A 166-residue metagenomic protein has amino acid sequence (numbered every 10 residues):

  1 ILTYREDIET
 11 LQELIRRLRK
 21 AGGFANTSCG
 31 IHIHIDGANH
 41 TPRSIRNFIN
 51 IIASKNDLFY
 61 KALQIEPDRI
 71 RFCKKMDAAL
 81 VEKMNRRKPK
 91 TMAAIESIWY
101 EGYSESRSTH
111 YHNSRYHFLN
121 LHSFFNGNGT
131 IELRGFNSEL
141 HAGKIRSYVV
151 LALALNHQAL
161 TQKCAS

Functional and structural regions predicted by a protein language model:
I1-A25, A38-S166: C-terminal accessory/tail domains of diverse enzymes
